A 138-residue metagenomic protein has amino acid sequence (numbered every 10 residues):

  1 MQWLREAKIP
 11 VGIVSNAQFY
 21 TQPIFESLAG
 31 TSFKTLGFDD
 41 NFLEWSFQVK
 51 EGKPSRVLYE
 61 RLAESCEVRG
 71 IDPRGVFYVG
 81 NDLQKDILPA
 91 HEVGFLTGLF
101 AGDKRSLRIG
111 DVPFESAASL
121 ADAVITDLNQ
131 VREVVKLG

Functional and structural regions predicted by a protein language model:
Q2, I9-G138: Asp-based, Mg2+/Mn2+-dependent phosphohydrolase catalytic module
